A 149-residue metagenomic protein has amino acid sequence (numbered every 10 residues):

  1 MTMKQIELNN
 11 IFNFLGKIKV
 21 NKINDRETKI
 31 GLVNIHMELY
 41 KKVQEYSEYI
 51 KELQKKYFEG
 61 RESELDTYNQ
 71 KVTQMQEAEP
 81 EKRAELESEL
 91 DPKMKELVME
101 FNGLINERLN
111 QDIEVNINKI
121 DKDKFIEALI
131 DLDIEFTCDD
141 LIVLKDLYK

Functional and structural regions predicted by a protein language model:
M1-K149: A composition-driven surface/loop motif
